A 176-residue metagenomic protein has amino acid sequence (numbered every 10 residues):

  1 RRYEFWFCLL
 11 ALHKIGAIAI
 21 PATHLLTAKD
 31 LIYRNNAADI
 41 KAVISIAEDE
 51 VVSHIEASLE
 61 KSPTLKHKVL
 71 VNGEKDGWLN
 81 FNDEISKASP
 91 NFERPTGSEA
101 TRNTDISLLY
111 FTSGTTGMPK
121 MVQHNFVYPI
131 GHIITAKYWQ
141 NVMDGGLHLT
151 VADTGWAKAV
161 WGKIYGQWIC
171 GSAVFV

Functional and structural regions predicted by a protein language model:
R1-L10: Cytochrome P450 catalytic-core helices
F7, K14-S86: Structural core segment of the AMP-binding/adenylate-forming
L9-I15, A37, W156, Y165-I169: Short hydrophobic alpha-helices that are characteristic scaffold elements of the AMP-binding
G16, T115, G171: Conserved G/P- and acidic residue-centered "switch" motifs that form tight phosphate/ATP-binding loops in soluble
A19-P21, A42-S45, M121-V122, L147-T150 (+1 more regions): Short catalytic-loop micro-motif centered on adjacent basic/acidic residues
V69-L70, D76, K87-F111, M118 (+2 more regions): Conserved pre-ATP/AMP-binding loop-to-beta segment of ANL
S113-T116, T154-G155: Active-site segment of SDR-like NAD(P)-dependent oxidoreductases
I130-V176: Conserved AMP-binding/adenylation subdomain of ANL enzymes
